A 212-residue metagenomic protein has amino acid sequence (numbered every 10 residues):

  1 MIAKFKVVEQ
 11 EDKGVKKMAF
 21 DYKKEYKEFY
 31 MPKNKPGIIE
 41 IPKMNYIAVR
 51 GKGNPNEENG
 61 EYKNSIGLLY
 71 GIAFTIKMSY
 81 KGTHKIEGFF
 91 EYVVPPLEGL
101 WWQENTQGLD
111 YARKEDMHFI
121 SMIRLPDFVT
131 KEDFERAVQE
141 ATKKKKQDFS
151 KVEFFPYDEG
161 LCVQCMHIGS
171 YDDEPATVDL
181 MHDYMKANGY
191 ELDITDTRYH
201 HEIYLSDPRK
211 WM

Functional and structural regions predicted by a protein language model:
A3-K17: Short, Lys/Arg-enriched N-terminal segments with co-localized hydrophobic residues within the first ~10-30 amino acids
G14-M212: A solvent-exposed interaction/effector surface
